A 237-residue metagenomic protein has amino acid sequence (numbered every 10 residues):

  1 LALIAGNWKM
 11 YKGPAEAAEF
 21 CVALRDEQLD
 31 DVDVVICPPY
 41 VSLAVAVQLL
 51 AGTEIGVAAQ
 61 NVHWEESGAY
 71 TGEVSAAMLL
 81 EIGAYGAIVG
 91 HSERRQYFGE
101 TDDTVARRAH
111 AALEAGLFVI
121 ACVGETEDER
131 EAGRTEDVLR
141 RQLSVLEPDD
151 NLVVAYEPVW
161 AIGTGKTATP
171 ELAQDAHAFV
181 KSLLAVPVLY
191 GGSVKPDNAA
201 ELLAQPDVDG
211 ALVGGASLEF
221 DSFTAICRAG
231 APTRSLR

Functional and structural regions predicted by a protein language model:
L1-R237: Active-site loop-to-helix "anion-binding N-cap" substructures in soluble metabolic enzymes
